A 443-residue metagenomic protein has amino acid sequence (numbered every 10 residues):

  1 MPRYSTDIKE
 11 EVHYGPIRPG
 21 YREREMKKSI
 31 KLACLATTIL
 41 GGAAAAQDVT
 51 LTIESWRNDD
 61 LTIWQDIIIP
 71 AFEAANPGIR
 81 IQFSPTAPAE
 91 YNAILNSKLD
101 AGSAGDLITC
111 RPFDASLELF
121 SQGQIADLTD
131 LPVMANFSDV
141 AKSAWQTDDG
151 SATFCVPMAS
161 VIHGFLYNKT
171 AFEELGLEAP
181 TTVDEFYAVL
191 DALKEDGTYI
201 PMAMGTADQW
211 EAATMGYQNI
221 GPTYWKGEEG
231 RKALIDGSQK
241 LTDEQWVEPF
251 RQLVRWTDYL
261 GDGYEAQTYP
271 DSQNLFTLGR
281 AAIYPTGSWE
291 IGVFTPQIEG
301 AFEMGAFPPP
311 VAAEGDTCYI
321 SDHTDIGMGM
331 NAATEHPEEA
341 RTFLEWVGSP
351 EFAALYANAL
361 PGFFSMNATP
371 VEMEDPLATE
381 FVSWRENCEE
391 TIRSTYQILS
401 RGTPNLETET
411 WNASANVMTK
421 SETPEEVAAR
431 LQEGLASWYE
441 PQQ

Functional and structural regions predicted by a protein language model:
S5, K9, A74, R80 (+3 more regions): Conserved C-terminal helix/tail region of periplasmic/extracytoplasmic solute-binding proteins
P70, A74-A75, S151, E174-L175 (+6 more regions): Extracytoplasmic/periplasmic substrate-recognition and gating elements
P70-V140, T170-T181, L275, G279-I283 (+3 more regions): Extracytoplasmic "Venus flytrap"/periplasmic binding protein-like
G105-D106, A135-A171, I200-M204, D316-I320 (+1 more regions): A structural signal for short loop-to-beta-strand junctions that line the ligand-binding cleft of periplasmic/secreted
R111-H163, Y187, T214-Y217, E303-F307 (+1 more regions): Hinge/lid segment of periplasmic solute-binding proteins
V140-Q146, F307-P308, N358-E409, N416 (+1 more regions): Long, aromatic- and glycine/proline-rich binding clefts that accommodate carbohydrate-like moieties
G150-M158, H163, Y187-S238, A281: Extracytoplasmic/periplasmic solute-binding protein
L190-A192, I235-E265: Glycine-centered hinge/linker elements that transmit conformational signals in sensory and ligand-binding systems
